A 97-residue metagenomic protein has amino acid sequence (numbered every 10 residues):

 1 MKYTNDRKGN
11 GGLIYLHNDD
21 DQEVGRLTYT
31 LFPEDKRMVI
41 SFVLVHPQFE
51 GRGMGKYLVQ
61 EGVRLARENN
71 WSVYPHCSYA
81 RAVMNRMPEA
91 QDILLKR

Functional and structural regions predicted by a protein language model:
M1-L13: Active-site rim helix/loop that mediates acceptor-substrate recognition in acyltransferases
M1-T4, E23-L27: Short small/polar-residue motifs
K8-G9, D19-D20, L27-R37: A conserved beta-strand-loop-helix scaffold within acyl/acetyltransferase catalytic domains
Y15-H17: Short beta-strand segments that buttress and anchor functional surface loops
V39-S41: PAS-family sensory domains
V43-E50: A short, internal acetyl-CoA/4′-phosphopantetheine-binding micro-motif in the GNAT/acyltransferase core
G51-R64: Conserved acetyl-CoA-binding loop-helix of GNAT-fold acetyltransferases
E61-R97: C-terminal structural segments of small proteins and small subunits
